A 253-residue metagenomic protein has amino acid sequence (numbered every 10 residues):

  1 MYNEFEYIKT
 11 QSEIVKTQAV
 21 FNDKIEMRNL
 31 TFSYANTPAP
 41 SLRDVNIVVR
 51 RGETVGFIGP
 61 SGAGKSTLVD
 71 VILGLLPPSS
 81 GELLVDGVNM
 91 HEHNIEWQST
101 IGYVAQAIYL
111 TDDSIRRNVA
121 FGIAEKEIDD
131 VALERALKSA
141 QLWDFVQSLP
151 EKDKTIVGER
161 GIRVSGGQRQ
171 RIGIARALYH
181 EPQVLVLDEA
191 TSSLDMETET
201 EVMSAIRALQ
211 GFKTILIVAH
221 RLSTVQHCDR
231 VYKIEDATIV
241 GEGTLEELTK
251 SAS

Functional and structural regions predicted by a protein language model:
M1-N36, P77-S80, L84, I128-A136 (+1 more regions): ABC transporter TMD-NBD coupling linker
I58-P60: The feature captures the beta-strand-to-loop junction immediately N-terminal to the Walker
L73: Helix-to-loop junction immediately C-terminal to a conserved catalytic motif
L84-G87, Q98, R116-E159, S204 (+2 more regions): ABC ATPase nucleotide-binding domain helical subdomain, centered on the C-loop/LSGGQ "ABC signature"
H180, G211: Conserved signature/switch motifs of ABC ATPase nucleotide-binding domains
L185-D188: Catalytic Walker B motif of ABC-type/P-loop ATPase nucleotide-binding domains
S204, R221, Q226-S253: C-terminal portion of ABC ATPase nucleotide-binding domains
